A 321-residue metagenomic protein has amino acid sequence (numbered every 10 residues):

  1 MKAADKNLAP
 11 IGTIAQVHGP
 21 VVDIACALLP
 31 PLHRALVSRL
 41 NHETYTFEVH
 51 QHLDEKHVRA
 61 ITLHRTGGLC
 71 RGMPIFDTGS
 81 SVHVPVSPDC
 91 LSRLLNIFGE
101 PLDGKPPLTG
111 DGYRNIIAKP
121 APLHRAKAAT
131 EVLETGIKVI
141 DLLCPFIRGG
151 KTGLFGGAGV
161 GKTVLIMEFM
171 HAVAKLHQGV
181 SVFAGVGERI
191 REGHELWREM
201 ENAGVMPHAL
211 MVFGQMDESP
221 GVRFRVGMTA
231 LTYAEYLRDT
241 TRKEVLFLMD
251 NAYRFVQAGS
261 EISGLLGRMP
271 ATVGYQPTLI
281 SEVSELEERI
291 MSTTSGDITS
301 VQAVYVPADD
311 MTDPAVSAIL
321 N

Functional and structural regions predicted by a protein language model:
M1-L102: N-terminal accessory targeting/assembly segments
P10, Y45, K56, C90 (+5 more regions): Residue-level signal for beta-strand positions within conserved beta-sheet cores that form or flank
G12, G19, G68, G72 (+12 more regions): Glycine-centered flexibility sites
Q16, C26, L40, Q51-L53 (+10 more regions): Flexible glycine-/small-residue-rich
Y45-F47, G67-L69, L91-S92, H124-K127 (+3 more regions): Short C-terminal domain-edge/linker segments immediately following a structured domain
M73, V82, D89, L102-G150 (+3 more regions): P-loop NTPase nucleotide-binding/switch module
F76-T78, T135-I140, A230, L286: Phosphate-interacting basic helix/loop segments used at nucleotide- and nucleic-acid interfaces
L142-P145, G149-N321: P-loop NTPase catalytic core
